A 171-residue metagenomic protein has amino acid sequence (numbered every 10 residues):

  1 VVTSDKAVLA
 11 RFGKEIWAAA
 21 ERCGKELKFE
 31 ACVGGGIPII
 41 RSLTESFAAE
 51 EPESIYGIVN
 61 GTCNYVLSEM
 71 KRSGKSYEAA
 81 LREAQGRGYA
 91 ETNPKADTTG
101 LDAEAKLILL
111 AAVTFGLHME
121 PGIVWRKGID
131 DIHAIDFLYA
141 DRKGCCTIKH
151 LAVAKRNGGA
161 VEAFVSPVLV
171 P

Functional and structural regions predicted by a protein language model:
V1-V2, L27, E91, T147: Hydrophobic beta-strand scaffold residues
S4-T44: Rossmann-fold NAD(P)-binding glycine/threonine-rich loop
K14, V33, I37, A49 (+5 more regions): Electropositive phosphate-/nucleotide-binding environments in soluble metabolic enzymes
K28, S54, V66, I148-K149 (+1 more regions): Structured core elements
I39-P52, V66-K75, A105-M119: Oxidoreductase and adenylate-handling cofactor-binding alpha/beta cores
P52-C63: NAD(P)-dependent dehydrogenases' Rossmann-like dinucleotide-binding region
A79-P171: Substrate-binding/catalytic subdomain of NAD(P)-dependent oxidoreductase enzymes
